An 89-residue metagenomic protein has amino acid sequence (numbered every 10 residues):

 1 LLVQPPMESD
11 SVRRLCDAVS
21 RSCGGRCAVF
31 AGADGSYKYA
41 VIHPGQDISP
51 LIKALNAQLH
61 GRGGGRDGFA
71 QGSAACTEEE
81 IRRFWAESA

Functional and structural regions predicted by a protein language model:
L1-A89: Glycine-rich, acidic loop segments that terminate in or are immediately followed by a histidine
